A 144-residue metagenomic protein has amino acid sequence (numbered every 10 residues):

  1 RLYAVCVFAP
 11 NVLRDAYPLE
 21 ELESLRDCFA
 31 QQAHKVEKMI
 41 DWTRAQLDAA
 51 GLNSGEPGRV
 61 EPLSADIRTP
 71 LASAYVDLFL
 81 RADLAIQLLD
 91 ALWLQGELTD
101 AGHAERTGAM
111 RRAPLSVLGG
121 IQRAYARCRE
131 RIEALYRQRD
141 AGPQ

Functional and structural regions predicted by a protein language model:
R1-L78, L84-Q87, A91-W93, A104 (+1 more regions): Polar/charged low-complexity regulatory segments
